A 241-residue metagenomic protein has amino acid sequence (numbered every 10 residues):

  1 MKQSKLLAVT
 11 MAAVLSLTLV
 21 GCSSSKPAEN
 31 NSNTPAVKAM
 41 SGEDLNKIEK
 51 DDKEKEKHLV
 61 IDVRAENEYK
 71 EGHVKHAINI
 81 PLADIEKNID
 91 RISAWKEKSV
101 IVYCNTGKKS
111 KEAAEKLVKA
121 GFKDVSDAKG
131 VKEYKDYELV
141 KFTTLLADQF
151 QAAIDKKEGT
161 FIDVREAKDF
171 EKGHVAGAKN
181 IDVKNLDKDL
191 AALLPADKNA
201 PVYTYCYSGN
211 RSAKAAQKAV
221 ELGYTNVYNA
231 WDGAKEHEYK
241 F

Functional and structural regions predicted by a protein language model:
K2-T10, C22-H58, E66-S99, N105-T160 (+2 more regions): Rhodanese-like catalytic fold shared by cysteine-dependent sulfurtransferases and DSP/PTP-type phosphatases
S16-L19: Bacterial Sec-type N-terminal signal peptides, specifically the leucine/valine-rich hydrophobic h-region
D62: Phosphate-rich cofactor/ligand-interacting catalytic cores and adjacent structured alpha/beta frameworks
